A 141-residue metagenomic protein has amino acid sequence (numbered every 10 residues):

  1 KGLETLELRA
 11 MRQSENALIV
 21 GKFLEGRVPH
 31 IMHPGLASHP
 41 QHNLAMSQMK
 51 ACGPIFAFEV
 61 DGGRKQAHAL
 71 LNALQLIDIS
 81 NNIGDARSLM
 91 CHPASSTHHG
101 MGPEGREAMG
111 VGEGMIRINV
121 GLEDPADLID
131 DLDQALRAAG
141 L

Functional and structural regions predicted by a protein language model:
K1-K22: A conserved active-site cap/scaffold subdomain adjacent to cofactor or substrate pockets
K1-L8, G53-D61, R117-G121: Short, well-ordered beta-strand elements within core beta-sheets of diverse protein domains
G2, P34-L36, L74, P93 (+1 more regions): Fold-independent oxyanion-binding glycine-rich loops and adjacent beta-strand/coil segments at enzyme active sites
L3, A10-R12, P40, N81-I83 (+4 more regions): Solvent-exposed, flexible loop/coil residues
L18-D85, M101-E107, Q134: Conserved small-domain helix->loop->beta segment predominantly found in fold-type I
K65, N72, S88-L141: PLP-dependent enzyme catalytic core of the Aspartate aminotransferase-like
